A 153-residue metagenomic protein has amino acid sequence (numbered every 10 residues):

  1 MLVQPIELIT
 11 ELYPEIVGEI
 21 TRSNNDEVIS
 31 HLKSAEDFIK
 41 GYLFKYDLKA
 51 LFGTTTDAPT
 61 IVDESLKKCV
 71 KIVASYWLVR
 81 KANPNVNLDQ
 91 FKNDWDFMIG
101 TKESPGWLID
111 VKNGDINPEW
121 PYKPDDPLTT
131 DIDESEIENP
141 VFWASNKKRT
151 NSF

Functional and structural regions predicted by a protein language model:
M1-E64, D125-F153: Conserved short "hinge" loops at termini or chain/domain junctions
E7, E27, S34, S65 (+3 more regions): Exposed alpha-helical structural elements
I39-Y42, Y46, V73-N85: Amphipathic alpha-helical interaction segments
E64-V73: Elongated alpha-helical scaffolds
Y76-F153: Short loop/turn elements at secondary-structure junctions
